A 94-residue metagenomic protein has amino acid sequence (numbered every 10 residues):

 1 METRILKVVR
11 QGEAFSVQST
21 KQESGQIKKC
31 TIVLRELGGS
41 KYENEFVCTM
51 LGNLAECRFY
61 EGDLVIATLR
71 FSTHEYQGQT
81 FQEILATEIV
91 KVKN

Functional and structural regions predicted by a protein language model:
M1-N94: Single-stranded nucleic acid-binding surfaces, predominantly the OB-fold ssDNA-binding core
